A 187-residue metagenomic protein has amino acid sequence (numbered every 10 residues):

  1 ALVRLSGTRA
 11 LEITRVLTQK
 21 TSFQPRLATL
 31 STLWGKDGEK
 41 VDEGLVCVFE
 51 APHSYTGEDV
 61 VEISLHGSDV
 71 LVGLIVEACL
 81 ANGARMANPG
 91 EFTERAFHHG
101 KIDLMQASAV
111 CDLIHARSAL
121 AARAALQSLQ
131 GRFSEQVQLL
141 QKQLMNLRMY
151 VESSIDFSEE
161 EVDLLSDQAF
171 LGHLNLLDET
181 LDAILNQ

Functional and structural regions predicted by a protein language model:
A1-R123, Q127, G131: A glycine-rich (often HGG/GG-containing) alpha/beta subdomain
A122-Q187: C-terminal-of-GTPase-core extension/linker across diverse P-loop GTPases
